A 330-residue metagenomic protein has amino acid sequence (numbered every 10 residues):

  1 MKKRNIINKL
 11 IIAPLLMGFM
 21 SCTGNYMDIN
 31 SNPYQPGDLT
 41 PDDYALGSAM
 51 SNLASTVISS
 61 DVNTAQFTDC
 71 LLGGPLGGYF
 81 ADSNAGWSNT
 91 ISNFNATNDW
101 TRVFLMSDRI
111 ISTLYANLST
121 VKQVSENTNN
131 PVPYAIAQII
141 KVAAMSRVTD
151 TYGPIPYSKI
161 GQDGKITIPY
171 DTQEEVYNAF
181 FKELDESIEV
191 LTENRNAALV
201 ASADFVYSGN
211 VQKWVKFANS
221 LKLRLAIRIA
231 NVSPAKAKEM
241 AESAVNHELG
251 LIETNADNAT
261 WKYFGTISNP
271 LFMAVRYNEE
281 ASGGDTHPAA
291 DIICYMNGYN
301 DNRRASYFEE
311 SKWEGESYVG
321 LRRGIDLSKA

Functional and structural regions predicted by a protein language model:
M1-S31: Bacterial Sec-dependent N-terminal signal peptides
I6, I12, S55-V62, E189-T192 (+2 more regions): Generic surface-pattern signal
C22-Y79, N127: Membrane-proximal, proline-rich intrinsically disordered regions
T40, D82-A330: Structured, solvent-exposed acidic/aromatic patches
